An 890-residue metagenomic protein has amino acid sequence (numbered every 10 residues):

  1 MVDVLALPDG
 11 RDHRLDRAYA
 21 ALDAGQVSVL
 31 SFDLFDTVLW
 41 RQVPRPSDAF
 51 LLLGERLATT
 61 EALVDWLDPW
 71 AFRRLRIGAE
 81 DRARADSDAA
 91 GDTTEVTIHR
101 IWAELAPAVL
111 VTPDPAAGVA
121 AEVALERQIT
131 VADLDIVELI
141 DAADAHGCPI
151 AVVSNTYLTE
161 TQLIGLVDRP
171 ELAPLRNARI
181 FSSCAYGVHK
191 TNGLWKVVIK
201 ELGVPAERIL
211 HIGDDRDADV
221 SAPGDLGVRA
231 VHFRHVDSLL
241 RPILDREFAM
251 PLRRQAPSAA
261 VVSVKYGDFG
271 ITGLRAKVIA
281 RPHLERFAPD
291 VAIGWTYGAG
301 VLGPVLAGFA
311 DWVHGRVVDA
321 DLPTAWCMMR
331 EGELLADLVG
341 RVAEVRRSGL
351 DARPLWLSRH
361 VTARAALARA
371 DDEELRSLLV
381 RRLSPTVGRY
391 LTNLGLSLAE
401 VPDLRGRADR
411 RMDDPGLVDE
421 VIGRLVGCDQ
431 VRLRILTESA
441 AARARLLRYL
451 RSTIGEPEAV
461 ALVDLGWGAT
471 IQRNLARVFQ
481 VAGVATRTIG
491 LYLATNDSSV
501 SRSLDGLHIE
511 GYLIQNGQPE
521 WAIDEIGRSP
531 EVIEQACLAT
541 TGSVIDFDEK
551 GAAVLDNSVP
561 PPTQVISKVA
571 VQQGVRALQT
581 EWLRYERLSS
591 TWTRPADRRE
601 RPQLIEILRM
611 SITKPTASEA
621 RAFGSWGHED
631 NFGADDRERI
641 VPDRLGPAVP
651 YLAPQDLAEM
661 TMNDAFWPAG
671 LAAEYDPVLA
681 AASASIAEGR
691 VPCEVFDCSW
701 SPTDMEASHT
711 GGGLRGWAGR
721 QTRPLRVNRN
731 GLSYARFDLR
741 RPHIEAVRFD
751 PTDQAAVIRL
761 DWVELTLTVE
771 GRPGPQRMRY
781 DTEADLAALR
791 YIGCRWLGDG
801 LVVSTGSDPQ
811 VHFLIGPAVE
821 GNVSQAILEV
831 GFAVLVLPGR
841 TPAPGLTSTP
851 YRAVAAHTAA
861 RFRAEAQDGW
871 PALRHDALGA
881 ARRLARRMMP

Functional and structural regions predicted by a protein language model:
D23-V43: Asp-based phosphoryl-transfer active-site loop
L34, R45-A89, D237-A256, L375-L394: Conserved phosphoryl-transfer catalytic core
G91-R100, P107-A151: Short, acidic loop-to-helix structural element flanking the phosphoryl-transfer center in phosphate-processing enzymes
A151-V153, Y157-R208: Substrate-recognition "cap/lid" segment bordering the active-site pocket of phosphatases
L202, L210, V228-A230, R234-P702 (+2 more regions): Long, low-complexity, Lys/Arg-enriched
D214-A230: Acidic, divalent-metal-coordinating active-site segment for phosphoryl/phosphodiester hydrolysis, typified by short
L732-I758: Extracellular beta-strand ligand-recognition surfaces/modules
V836-P890: Boundary detector for helix-to-coil junctions that initiate low-complexity/charged tails
